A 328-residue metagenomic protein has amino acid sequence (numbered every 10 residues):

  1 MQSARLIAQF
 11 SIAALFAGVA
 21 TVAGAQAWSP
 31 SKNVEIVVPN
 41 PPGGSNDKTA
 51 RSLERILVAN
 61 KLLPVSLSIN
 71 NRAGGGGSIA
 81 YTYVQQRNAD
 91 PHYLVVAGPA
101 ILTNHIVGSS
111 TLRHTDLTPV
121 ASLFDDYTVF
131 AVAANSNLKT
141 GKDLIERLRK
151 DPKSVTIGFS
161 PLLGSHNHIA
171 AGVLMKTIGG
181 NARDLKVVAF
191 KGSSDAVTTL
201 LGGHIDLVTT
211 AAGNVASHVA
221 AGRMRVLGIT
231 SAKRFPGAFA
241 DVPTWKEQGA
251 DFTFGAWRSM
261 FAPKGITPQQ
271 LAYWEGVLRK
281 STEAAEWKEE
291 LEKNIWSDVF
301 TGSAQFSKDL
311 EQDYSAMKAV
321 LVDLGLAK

Functional and structural regions predicted by a protein language model:
M1-S31, K328: Short, low-complexity disordered leader/linker segments with a strong preference for bacterial N-terminal type II
A25-D116, L163, G180-L207, D298-T301 (+1 more regions): N-terminal (or domain-start) structured segment
S31-N33, V226, P268-K328: An extracytoplasmic/periplasmic, membrane-proximal ligand-sensing/linker region
E35-V37, V95, T156-G158, V208 (+2 more regions): Short, well-ordered beta-strand segments
P42-G43, P99, A133-L138, S160-S165 (+4 more regions): Short coil/turn segments
A59, P64, Y83-H92, H105-D195 (+2 more regions): Hinge/capping helix and adjacent helix->loop/strand transition within the periplasmic-binding protein
V96-S109, G172-G179, D206-A240, K318: A ligand-binding cleft/hinge motif common to bilobed small-molecule-binding domains
N214-A285, Q312-S315: C-terminal lobe and pocket-closing loops of periplasmic/extracytoplasmic Venus-flytrap solute-binding proteins
